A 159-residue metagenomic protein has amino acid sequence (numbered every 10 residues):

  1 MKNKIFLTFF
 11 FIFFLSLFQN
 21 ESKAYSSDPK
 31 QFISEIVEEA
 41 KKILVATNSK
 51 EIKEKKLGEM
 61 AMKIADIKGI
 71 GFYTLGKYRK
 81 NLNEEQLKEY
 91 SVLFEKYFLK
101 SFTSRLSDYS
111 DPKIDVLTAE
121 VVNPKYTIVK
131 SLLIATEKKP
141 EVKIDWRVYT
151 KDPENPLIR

Functional and structural regions predicted by a protein language model:
M1-L7: Bacterial N-terminal signal peptides that target proteins for export
T8-L17: Bacterial N-terminal signal peptides
F18-Y25: Sec/Tat signal peptide C-region and signal peptidase I cleavage site
S26-L106: Early exported N-terminus immediately downstream of N-terminal targeting peptides
T74, F94, T118-E120, L132-A135 (+1 more regions): A mature extracytoplasmic/lumenal domain signature
K100-V142: Surface-exposed, charged secondary-structure patches
E141-R159: Short beta-strand edge/turn micro-motifs at domain boundaries
